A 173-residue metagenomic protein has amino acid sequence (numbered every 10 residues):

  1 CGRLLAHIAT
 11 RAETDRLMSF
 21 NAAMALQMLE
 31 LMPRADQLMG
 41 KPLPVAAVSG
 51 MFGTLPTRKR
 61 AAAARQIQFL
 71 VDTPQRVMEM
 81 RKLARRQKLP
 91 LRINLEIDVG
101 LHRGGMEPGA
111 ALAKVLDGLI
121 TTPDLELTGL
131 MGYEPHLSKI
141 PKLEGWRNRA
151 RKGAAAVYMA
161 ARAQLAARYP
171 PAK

Functional and structural regions predicted by a protein language model:
C1-K142, W146: Active-site-proximal beta-alpha core segment in soluble small-molecule metabolic enzymes
K139-K173: C-terminal active-site-proximal or functional interface alpha/beta core segments in diverse enzymes
